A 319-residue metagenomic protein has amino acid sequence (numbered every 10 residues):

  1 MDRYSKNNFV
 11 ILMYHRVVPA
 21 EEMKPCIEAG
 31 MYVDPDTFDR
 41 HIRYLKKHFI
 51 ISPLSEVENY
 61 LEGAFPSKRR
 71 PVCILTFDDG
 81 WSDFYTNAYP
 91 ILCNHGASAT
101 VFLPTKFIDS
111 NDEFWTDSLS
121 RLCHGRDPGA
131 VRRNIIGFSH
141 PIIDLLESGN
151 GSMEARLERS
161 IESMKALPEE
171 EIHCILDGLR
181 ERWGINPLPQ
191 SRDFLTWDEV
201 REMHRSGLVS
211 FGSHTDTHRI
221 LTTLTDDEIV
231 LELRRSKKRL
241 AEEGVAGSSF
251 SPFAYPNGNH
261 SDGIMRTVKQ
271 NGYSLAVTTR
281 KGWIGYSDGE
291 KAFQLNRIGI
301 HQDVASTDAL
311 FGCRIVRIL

Functional and structural regions predicted by a protein language model:
M1-L75, D83, F114, S118-L122 (+3 more regions): C-terminal active-site subregion of NodB/CE4 polysaccharide deacetylases
L12, P71, C93-N259, A292-L295: Metal-dependent polysaccharide deacetylase catalytic core of the NodB/CE4 family, i.e., the active-site-bearing domain
V57, D78-G80, P104-K106: Beta-hairpin (beta-strand-turn-beta-strand) motif
T76-F77, G212: Generic enzyme active-site microenvironment
D78-G80, Y85, H95-T100: Conserved beta-strand->loop/alpha-helix structural units within folded catalytic cores of enzymes with alpha/beta
I91-N94, Q270-N271: Glycine-rich, phosphate-binding/catalytic loops in enzymes
